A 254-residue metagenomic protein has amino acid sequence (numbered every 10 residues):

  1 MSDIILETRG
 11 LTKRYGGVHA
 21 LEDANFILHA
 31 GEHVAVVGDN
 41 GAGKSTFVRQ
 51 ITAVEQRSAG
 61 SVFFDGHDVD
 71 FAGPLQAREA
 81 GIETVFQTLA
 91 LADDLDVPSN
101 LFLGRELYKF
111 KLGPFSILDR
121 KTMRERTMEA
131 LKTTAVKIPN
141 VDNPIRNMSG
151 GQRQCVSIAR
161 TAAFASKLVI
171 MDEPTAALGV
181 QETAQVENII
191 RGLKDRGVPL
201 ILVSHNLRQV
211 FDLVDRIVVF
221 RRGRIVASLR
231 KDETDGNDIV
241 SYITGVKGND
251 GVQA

Functional and structural regions predicted by a protein language model:
S2-A254: Glycine-rich phosphate-binding loops of nucleotide-dependent enzymes
